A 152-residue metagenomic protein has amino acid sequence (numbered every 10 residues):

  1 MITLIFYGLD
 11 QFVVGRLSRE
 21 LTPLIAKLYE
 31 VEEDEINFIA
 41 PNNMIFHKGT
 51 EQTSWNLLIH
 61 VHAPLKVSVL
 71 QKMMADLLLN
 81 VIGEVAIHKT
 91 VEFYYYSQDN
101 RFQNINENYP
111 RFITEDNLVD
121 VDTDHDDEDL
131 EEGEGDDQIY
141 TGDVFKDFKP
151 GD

Functional and structural regions predicted by a protein language model:
M1-F38: N-proximal, solvent-exposed amphipathic alpha-helical segments enriched in charged/polar residues
I2-G8, S54-A63: Short, hydrophobic beta-strand segments
G8, F12, V69-K72, E84-V85 (+1 more regions): Terminal low-complexity, intrinsically disordered regions
S18-A26, V69-A86: Short, non-transmembrane amphipathic alpha-helical segments
E32-A40, K89-Y94: Short beta-strand elements
D34-H60: Short edge beta-strands and adjacent turn/loop segments
A40-I45, Y94-F102: Short proline/glycine- and acidic-rich turn/helix-capping motifs at secondary-structure junctions
